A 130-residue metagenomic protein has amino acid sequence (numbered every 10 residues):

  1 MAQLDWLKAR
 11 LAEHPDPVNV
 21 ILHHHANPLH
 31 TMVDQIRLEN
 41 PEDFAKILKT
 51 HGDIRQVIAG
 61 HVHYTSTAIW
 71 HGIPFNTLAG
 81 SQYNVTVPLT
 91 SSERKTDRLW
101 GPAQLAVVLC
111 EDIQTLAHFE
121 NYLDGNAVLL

Functional and structural regions predicted by a protein language model:
M1-P74: His/acidic metal-ligating clusters that form di-metal
I47, I69-L130: Binuclear metal-dependent phosphoesterase catalytic core
